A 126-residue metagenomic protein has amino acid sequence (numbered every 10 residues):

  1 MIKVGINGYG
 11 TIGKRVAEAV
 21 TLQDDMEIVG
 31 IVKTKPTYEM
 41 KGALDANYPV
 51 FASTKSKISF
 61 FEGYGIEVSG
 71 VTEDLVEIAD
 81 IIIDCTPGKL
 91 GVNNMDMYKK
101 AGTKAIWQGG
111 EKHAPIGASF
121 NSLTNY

Functional and structural regions predicted by a protein language model:
M1-Y126: N-terminal Rossmann-like NAD(P) cofactor-binding subdomain of oxidoreductases, focused on the glycine-rich
